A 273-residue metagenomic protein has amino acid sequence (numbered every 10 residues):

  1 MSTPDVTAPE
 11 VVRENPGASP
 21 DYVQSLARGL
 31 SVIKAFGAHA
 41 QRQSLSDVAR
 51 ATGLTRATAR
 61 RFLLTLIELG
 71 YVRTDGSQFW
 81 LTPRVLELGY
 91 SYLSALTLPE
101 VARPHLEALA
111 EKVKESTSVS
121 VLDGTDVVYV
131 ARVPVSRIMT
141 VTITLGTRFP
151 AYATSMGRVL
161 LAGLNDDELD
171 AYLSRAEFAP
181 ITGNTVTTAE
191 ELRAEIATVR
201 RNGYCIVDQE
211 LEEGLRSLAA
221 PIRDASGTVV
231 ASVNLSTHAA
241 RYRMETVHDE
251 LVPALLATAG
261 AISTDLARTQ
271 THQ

Functional and structural regions predicted by a protein language model:
S2-E100, G260-R268: N-terminal helix-turn-helix
S2-V12, I138-E213: Short, solvent-exposed recognition segments
Y22-L26, T82, A95, P99 (+7 more regions): Short, structured helix-loop boundary elements
Q78-A176: Amphipathic alpha-helical effector-binding/dimerization core of metabolite-sensing transcriptional regulators
R216-A220: Short hydrophobic beta-strand micro-motif common in sensory/regulatory domains
I222-A225: Sensor-regulatory modules in signal-transduction proteins
A231-Q273: Juxtadomain coupling helices with adjacent low-complexity linkers
